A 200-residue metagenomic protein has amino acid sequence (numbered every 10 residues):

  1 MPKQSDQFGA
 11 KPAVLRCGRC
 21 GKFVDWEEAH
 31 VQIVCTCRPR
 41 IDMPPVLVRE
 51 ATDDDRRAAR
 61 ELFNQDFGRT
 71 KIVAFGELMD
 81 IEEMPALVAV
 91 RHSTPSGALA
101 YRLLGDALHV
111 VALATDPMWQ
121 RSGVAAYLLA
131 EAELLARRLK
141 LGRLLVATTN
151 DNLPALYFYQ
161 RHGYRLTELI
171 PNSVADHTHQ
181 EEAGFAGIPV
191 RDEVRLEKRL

Functional and structural regions predicted by a protein language model:
C17-C20, V34-C35: Short cysteine-rich clusters marking metal-coordination/redox-active sites
W26-E27, M43: Short, non-ligating residues that shape and space the ligands of small metal-coordination modules and catalytic
H30-I41: Cysteine-rich micro-motifs
D42-D54, V194, L200: Conserved N-terminal entry element of GNAT/NAT acetyltransferase domains
E50-W119, A126-E131, I170, R199: Acetyl-CoA-dependent GNAT
A136-T148: Conserved GNAT acetyl-CoA-binding A-motif
V146-A155, T167, P171-H177: Conserved beta-strand-loop-alpha-helix junction that forms the acyl-donor binding cleft
F158-Y159, Y164: Conserved active-site tyrosine of GNAT-family acetyltransferases
